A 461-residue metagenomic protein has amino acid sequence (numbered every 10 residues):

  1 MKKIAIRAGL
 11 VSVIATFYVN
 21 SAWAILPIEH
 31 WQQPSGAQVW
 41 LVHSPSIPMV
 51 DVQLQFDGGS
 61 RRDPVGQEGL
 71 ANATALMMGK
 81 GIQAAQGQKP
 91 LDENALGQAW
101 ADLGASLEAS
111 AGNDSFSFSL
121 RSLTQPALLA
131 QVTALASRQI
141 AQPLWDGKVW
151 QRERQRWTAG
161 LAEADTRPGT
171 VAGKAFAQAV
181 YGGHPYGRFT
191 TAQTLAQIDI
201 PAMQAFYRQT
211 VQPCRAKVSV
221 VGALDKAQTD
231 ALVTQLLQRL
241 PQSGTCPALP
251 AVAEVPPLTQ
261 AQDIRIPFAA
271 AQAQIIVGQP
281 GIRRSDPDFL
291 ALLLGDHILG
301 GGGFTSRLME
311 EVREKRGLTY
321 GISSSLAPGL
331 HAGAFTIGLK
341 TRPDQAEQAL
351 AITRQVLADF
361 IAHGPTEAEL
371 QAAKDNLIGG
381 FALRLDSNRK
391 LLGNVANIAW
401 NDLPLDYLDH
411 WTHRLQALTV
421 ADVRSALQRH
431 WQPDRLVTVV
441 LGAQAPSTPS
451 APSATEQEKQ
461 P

Functional and structural regions predicted by a protein language model:
I25-H30, G97, A177-A216, P250-E254 (+2 more regions): Histidine-acidic residue clusters that define the catalytic metal-binding segment of zinc metallopeptidase domains
L26-I28, Q53-L120, F189, G303-L318: M16/MPP (pitrilysin/insulinase) zinc-metallopeptidase core fold and M16-derived inactive scaffolds
S60, S106, I276-P280, G300-T341: A structural supersecondary motif
Q83-G87, R121-R154, G302, A327-R384 (+1 more regions): M16/insulysin-pitrilysin zinc metalloprotease superfamily fold
A95-F206, A372-N388, G393: Acidic/histidine-enriched segments that form metal/cofactor-coordinating and catalytic pocket/exosite environments
R156-A172, T259-Q272, E314-T319, H363-H413: Short acidic/His-enriched helical or mixed secondary-structure segments at domain edges of catalytic enzymes and some
G183-G187, R215-R283, V440-P461: An aromatic/glycine/proline-enriched structural segment found at the starts of mature extracellular/organellar domains
K217-A223, Q371-P461: C-terminal regions of mature proteins
